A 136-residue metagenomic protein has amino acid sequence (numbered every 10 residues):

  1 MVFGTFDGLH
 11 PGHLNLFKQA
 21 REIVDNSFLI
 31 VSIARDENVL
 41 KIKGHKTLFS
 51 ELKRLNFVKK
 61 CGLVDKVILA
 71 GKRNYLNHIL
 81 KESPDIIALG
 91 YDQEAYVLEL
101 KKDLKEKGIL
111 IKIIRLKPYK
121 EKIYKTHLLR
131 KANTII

Functional and structural regions predicted by a protein language model:
M1-I136: Nucleotidyltransferase catalytic core that binds NTPs
